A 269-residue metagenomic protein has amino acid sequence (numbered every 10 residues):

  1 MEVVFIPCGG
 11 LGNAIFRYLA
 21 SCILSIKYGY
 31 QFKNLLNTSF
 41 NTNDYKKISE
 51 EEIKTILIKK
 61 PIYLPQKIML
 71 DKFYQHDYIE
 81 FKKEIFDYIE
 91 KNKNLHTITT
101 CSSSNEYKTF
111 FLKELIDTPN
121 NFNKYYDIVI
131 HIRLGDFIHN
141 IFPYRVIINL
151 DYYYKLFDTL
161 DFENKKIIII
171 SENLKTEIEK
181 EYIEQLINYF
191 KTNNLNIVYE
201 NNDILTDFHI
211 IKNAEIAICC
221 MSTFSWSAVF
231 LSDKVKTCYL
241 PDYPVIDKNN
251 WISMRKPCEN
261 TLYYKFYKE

Functional and structural regions predicted by a protein language model:
M1-V4: Extreme N-terminal starter segment of soluble prokaryotic enzymes
I6-F16, I141, R145: A short, glycine/small-residue-rich beta-strand->loop->alpha-helix junction that serves as a flexible
L11, K165-P241, V245-S253: Donor-binding and catalytic core of enzymes assembling or modifying cell-surface/extracellular glycoconjugates
I15-I26, L150-L160: Histidine-anchored nucleotide/phosphate-binding helix
Y28-K33, F162-K166, N194-L195: A generic structural motif
Y28-L36, V235-L240: Short, well-structured active-site flanking segments
N37-K165, T176, C258-E269: Secretory-pathway luminal glycosyltransferase catalytic domains
